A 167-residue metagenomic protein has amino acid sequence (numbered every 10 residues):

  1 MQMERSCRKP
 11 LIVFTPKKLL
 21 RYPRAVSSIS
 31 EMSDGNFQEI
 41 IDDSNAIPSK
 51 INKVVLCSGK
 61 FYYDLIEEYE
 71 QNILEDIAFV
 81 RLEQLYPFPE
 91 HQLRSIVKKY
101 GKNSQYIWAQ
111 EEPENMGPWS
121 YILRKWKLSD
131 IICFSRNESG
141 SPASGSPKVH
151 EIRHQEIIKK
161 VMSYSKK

Functional and structural regions predicted by a protein language model:
M1-C57, F61: Active-site phosphate/pyrophosphate-binding segments
M1-E4, L11, T15-L19, Q110-K167: Peripheral docking tails and interdomain loops at the edges of cofactor- or intermediate-handling domains
S6-P10, K50-N52, L74-D76, K102-S104 (+1 more regions): Short coil/turn connectors at secondary-structure junctions
P23-A25, L65-E68, P89-H91, G117-Y121 (+1 more regions): A short acidic (Asp/Glu
V26, M32-N36, N72-D76, P118-I131: A short, gly/pro- and small-residue-rich
L56-L65, V80-E83, I158-K167: NTP/phosphate- and nucleic-acid-binding module
Y62-G101: Generic long, charged, amphipathic alpha-helical segments
